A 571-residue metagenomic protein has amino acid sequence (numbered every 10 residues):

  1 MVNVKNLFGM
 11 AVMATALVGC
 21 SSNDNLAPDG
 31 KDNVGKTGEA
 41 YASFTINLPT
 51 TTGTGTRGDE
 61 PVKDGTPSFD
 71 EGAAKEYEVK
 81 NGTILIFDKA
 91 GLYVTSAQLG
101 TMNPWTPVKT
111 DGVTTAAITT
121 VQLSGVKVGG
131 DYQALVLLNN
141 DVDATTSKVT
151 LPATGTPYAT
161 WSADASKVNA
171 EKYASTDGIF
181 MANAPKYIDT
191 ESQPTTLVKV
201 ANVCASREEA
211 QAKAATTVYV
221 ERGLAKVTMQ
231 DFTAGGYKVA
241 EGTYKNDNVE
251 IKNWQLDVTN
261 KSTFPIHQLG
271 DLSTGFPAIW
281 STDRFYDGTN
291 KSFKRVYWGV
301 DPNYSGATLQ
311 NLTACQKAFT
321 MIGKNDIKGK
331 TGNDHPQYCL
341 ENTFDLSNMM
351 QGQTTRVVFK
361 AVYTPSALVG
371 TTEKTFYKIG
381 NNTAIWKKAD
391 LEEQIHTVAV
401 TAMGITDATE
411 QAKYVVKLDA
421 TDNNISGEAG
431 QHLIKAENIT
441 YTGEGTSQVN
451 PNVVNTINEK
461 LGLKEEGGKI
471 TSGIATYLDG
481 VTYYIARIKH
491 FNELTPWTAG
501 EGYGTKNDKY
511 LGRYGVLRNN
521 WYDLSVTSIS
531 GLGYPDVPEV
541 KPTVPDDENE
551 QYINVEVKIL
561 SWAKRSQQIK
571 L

Functional and structural regions predicted by a protein language model:
V2-A11, T15-L571: Sec-type signal peptide cleavage vicinity
